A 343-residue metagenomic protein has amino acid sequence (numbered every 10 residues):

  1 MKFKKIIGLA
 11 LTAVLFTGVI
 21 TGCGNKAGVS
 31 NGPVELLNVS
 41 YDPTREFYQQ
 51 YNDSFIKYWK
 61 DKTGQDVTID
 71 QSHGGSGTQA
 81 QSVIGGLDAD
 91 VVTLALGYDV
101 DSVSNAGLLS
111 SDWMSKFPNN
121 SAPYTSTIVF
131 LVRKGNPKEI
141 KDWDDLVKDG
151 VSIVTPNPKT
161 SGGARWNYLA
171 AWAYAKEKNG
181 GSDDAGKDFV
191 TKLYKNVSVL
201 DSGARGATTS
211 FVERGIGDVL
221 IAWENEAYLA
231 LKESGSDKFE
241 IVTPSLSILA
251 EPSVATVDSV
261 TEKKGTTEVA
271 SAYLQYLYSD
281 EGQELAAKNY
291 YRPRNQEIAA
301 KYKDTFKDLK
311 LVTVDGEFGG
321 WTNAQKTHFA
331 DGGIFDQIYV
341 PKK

Functional and structural regions predicted by a protein language model:
M1-E35: Short, low-complexity disordered leader/linker segments with a strong preference for bacterial N-terminal type II
C23-A106, K116-F117, W223: Early extracytoplasmic/lumenal segment of secretory-pathway proteins
N31-P33, G64-D66, T78, G86-D88 (+7 more regions): Extracytoplasmic
V103-P118, L229-T243: Ligand-binding "clamshell"
S104-E177: A conserved helix-loop-strand patch within extracytoplasmic ligand-binding domains of the periplasmic binding
A122-V129, V190-Y194, D201-S202, S234-K263 (+1 more regions): Periplasmic-binding protein-like
N179-S245: Ligand-binding pocket segment of bilobal, Venus flytrap-like solute-binding proteins
T261-K343: Extracellular/periplasmic juxtamembrane helices and adjacent flexible linkers that interface with membrane partners
